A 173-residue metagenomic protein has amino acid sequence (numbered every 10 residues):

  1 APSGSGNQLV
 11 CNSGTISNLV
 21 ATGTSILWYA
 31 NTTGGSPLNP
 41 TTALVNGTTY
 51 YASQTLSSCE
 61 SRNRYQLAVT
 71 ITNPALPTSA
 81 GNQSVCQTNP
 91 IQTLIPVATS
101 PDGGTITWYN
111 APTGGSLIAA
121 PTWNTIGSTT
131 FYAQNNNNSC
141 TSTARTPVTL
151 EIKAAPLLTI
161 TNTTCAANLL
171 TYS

Functional and structural regions predicted by a protein language model:
A1-S173: Proline- and Ser/Thr-rich low-complexity, intrinsically disordered segments
